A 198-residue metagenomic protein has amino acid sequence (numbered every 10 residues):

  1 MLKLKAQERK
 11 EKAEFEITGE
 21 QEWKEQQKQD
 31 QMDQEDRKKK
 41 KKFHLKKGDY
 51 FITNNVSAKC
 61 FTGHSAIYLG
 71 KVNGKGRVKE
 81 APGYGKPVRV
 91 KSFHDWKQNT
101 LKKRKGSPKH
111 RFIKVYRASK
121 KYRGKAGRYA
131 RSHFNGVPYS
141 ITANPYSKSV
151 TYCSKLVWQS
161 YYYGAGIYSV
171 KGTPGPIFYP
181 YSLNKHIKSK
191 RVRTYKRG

Functional and structural regions predicted by a protein language model:
M1-K39: N-terminal propeptides/leader regions of secreted preproproteins that are proteolytically removed before maturation
L2, R9, D49, T62 (+2 more regions): Generic signature of intrinsically disordered, low-complexity, basic-rich segments and short cationic peptides
E11, N144-G198: Activation targets extended, charge/polar-rich intrinsically disordered C-terminal tails
T18-E20, G70, Y195: Compositionally biased, intrinsically disordered low-complexity segments
F43-K114, Y139-K148: Glycine-rich catalytic cores of cysteine/serine-nucleophile enzymes that process amide/ester linkages in cell-envelope
V90-K121, P180-K190, Y195-G198: Intrinsically disordered, low-complexity, charged/polar segments
K103-Y162: Long, low-complexity intrinsically disordered regions
